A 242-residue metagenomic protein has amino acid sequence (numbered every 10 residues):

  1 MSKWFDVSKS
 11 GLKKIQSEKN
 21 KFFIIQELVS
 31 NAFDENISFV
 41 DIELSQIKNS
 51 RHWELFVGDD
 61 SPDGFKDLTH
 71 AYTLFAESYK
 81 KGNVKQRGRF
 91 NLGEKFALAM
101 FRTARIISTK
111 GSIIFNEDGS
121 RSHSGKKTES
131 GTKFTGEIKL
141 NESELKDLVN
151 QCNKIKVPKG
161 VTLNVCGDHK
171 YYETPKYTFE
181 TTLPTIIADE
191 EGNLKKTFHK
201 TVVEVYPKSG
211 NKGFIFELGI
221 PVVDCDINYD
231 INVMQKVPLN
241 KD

Functional and structural regions predicted by a protein language model:
M1-I37, S45-S50, K66-Y72, K241: Bergerat-fold GHKL ATPase/HATPase_c domain
M1-K3, A104-S108, F115-P184: Flexible, glycine-/charge-rich segments associated with ATP-binding catalytic modules
D6-I15, G82-Q86, S122, G131-K139 (+1 more regions): Short hinge/gating elements
E43-S45, I106-I107: Solvent-exposed beta-strand sheet faces enriched in polar/charged residues
S50-L55, T132: Short beta-strand element(s) in the Bergerat
E54-P62: Conserved DxG motif in ATP/Mg2+-binding regions
S61-S124: Flexible ATP-lid and adjacent glycine-rich G1/G2 motifs of the Bergerat
K146-N153, V157-D242: GHKL/Histidine-kinase-like ATPase module
